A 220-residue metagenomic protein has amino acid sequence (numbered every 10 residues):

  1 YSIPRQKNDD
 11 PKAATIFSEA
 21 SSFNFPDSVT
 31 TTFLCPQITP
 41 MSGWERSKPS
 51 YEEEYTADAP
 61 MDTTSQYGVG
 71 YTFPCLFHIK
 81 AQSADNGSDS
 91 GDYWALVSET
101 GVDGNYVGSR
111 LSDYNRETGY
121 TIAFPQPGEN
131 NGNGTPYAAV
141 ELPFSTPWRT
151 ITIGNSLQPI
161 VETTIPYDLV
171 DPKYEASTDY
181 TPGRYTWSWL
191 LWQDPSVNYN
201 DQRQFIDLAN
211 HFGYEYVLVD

Functional and structural regions predicted by a protein language model:
S2-D168, K173: N-terminal accessory beta-strand-rich subdomains and adjacent acidic, glycine-rich linkers that precede catalytic cores
Q158-I160, I165-N198: Mobile, glycine- and charge-enriched loop segments and immediately flanking short secondary-structure elements within
P182-D220: Aromatic-lined carbohydrate-binding/catalytic grooves of carbohydrate-active enzymes
